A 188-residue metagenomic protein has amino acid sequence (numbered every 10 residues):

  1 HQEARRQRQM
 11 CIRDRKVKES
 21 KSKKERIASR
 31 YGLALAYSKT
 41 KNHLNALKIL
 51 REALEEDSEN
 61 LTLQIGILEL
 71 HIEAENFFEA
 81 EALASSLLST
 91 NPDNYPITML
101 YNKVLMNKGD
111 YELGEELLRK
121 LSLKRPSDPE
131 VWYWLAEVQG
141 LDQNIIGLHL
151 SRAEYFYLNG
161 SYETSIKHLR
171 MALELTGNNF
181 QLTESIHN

Functional and structural regions predicted by a protein language model:
H1-D14: Single conserved hydrophobic/aromatic residue that forms the stacking wall/gate of nucleotide- or nucleobase-binding
T40, A74, K108, D142-Q143 (+1 more regions): Structural motif corresponding to the intra-repeat A-B loop/turn of tetratricopeptide repeats
H43, F77, Y111, I145-I146 (+1 more regions): TPR-repeat structural position
